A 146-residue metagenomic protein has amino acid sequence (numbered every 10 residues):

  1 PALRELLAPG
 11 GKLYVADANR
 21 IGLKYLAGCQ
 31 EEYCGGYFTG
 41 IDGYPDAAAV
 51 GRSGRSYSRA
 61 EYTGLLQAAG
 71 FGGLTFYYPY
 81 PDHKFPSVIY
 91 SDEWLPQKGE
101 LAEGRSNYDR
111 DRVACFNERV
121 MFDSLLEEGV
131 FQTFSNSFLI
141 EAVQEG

Functional and structural regions predicted by a protein language model:
P1-K12: A short glycine-rich, Lys/Arg-flanked "PGG" loop and its adjoining helix->strand segment in the class I
K12-T39: Conserved class I S-adenosyl-L-methionine
I41-Y44: Soluble extramembrane regions of membrane proteins in the secretory/endomembrane system
A47-S53, L125-G129: Active-site rim elements
G51-Y78: Short alpha-helix
G73-D111: Conserved catalytic loop of SAM-dependent methyltransferase domains
D92-K98, L125-G146: Core SAM-dependent methyltransferase catalytic element
E103, Y108-R119, T133-I140: Hydrophobic packing positions characteristic of elongated beta-solenoid/beta-helix-type spike/fiber shafts
